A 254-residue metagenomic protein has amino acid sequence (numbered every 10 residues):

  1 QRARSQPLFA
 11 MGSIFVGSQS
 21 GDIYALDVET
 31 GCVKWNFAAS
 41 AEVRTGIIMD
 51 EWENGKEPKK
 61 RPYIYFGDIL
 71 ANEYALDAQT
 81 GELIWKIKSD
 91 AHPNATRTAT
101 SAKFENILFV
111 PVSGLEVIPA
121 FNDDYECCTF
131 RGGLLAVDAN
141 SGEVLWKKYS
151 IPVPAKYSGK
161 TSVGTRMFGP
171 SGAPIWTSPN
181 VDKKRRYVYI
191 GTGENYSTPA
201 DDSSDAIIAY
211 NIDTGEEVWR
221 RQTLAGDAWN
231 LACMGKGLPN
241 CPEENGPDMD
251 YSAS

Functional and structural regions predicted by a protein language model:
Q1-R2, C32-A39, E82-A91, E143-G169 (+2 more regions): Aromatic (tryptophan-biased) beta-strands that constitute blades/sheets of beta-rich domains
R2-D22, A41-E73, P93-E126, R131-L134 (+2 more regions): Repeat-blade elements of multi-bladed beta-propeller folds
S18-G31, A39, G215: Beta-propeller domains
Q19, D27-V28, D77-A78, S113 (+7 more regions): Short, solvent-exposed loop/turn and secondary-structure capping segments
G31, N54-K56, A209-V218: Secondary-structure transition/capping motifs at alpha-helix termini and the adjoining loop/turn into the next element
L76-D77, G81, T129-E143, S203-E216: Beta-propeller blade signature
